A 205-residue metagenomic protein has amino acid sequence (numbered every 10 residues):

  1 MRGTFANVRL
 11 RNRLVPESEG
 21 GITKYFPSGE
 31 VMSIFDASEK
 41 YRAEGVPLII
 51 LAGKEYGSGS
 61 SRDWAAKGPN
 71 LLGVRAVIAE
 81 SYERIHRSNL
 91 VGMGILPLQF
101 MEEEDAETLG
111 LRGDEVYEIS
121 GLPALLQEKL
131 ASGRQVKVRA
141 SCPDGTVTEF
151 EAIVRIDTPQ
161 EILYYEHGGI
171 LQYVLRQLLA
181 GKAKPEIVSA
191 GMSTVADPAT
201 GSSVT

Functional and structural regions predicted by a protein language model:
M1-D197, G201-T205: Fe-S-dependent hydro-lyases/dehydratases of central metabolism
